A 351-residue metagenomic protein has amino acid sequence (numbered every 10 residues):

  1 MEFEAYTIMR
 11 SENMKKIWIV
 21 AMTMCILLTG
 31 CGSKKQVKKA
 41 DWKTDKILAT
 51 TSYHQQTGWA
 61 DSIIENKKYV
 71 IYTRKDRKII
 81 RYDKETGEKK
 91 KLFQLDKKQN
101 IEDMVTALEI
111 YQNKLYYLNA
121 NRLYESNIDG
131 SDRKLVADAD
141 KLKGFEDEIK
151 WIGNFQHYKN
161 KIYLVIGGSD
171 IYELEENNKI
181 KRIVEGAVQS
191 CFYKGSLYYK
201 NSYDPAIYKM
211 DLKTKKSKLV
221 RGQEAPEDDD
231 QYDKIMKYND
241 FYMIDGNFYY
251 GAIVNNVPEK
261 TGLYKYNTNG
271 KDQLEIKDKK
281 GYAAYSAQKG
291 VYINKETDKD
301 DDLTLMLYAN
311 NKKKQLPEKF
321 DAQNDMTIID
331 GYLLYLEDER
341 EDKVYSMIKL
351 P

Functional and structural regions predicted by a protein language model:
M9-I17, A21: Positively charged n-region of N-terminal signal peptides that target proteins for export
L27-G30: C-terminal motif of bacterial Sec signal peptides marking the signal peptidase cleavage site
G32-K34: Bacterial signal peptide processing site
Q36-H54, K78-L95, L123-K143, G167-V184 (+4 more regions): Surface-exposed loop/turn elements that mediate protein-protein interactions on large endomembrane-trafficking
Q55-N66, I101-I110, G144-H157, V184-K194 (+3 more regions): Repeated scaffold domains used in trafficking and secretory/extracellular systems, primarily beta-propellers
N66, K75-D76, Y111-Q112, N119-A120 (+12 more regions): Short loop/turn segments that connect beta-strands within the blades of beta-propeller domains, predominantly WD40
Y69, K78, K114, R122 (+6 more regions): Conserved core beta-strand positions within WD40 beta-propeller blades
Y72-T73, Y117, Y163-V165, Y198-K200 (+3 more regions): Residue position within the beta-strands of beta-propeller blades
